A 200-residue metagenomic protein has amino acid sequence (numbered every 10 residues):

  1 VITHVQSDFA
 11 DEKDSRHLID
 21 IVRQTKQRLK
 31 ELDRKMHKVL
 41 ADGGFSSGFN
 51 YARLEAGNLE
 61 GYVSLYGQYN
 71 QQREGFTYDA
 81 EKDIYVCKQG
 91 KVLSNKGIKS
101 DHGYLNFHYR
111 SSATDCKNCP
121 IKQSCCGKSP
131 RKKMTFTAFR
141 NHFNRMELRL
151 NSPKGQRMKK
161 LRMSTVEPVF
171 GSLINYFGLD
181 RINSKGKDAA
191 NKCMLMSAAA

Functional and structural regions predicted by a protein language model:
V1-A200: Anion-binding and metal-coordination hotspots
